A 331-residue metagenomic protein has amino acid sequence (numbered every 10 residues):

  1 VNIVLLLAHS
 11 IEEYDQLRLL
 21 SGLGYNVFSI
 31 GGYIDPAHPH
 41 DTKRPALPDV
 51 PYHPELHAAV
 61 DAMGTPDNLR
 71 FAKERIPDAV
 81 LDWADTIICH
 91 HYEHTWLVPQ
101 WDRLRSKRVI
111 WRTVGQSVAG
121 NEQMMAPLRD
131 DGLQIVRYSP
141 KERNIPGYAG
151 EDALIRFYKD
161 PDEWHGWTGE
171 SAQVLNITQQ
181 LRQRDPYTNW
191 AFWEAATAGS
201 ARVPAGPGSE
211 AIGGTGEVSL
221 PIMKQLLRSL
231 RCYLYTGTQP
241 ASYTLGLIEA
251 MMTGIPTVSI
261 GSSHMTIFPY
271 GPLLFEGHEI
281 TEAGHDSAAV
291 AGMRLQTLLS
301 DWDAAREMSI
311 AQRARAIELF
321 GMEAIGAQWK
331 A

Functional and structural regions predicted by a protein language model:
E13-S21, F28-D131, K141: Extended catalytic core of nucleotide-activated donor transferases of GT-like folds
A79, H165-G166, S219-L230, M252: Short acidic alpha-helix that forms the nucleotide-activated donor recognition element in Leloir-type transferases
V118, D131-H165: Donor nucleotide-sugar binding/catalytic pocket of nucleotide-sugar-dependent glycosyltransferases
F157-L220: Conserved catalytic-core segment of nucleotide-activated headgroup transferases in glycan assembly
Q225-S242, I255: Acidic donor-binding loop of glycosyltransferase active sites
P256-S262, T266: Short hydrophobic beta-strand element within catalytic cores of glycosyltransferases and related nucleotide-activated
T266-Q296: Change "using UDP/GDP/dTDP sugars" to "using nucleotide sugars
D286, L299-A331: A charged, aromatic-enriched C-terminal amphipathic alpha-helix characteristic of glycosyltransferases across folds
